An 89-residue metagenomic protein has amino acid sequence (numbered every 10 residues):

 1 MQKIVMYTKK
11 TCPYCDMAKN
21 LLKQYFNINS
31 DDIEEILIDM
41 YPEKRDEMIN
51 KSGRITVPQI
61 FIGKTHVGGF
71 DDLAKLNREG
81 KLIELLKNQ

Functional and structural regions predicted by a protein language model:
M1-S30: Local sequence-structure signature of Cys/Sec-based thiol-disulfide redox active-site neighborhoods
K10, L37-M40, A74: Structured beta->alpha junctions
P13-Y14, E43, G68: Short alpha-helical
D16, N20, D46, E84: Alpha-helical elements of the RecA-like P-loop NTPase motor core of helicases
S30-K44: Thiol-based oxidoreductase modules, predominantly thioredoxin-like and allied folds used for disulfide exchange
I49-T56: Thiol/disulfide oxidoreductase modules built on the thioredoxin-like
I62-Q89: Non-catalytic, surface beta->alpha helical segment in thiol-disulfide oxidoreductase systems
